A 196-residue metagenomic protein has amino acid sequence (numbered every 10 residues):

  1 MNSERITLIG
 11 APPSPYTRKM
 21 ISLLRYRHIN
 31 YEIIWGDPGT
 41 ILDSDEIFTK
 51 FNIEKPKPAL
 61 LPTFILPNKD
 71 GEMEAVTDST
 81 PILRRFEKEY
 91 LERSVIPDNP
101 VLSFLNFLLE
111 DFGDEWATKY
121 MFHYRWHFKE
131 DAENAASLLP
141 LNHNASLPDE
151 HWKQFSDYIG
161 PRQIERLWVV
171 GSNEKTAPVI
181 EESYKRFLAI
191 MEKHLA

Functional and structural regions predicted by a protein language model:
M1-E150: GST-like domain detector, emphasizing the conserved glutathione-binding G-site in the N-terminal thioredoxin-like
K119-A196: GST-like fold's C-terminal all-alpha helical module
